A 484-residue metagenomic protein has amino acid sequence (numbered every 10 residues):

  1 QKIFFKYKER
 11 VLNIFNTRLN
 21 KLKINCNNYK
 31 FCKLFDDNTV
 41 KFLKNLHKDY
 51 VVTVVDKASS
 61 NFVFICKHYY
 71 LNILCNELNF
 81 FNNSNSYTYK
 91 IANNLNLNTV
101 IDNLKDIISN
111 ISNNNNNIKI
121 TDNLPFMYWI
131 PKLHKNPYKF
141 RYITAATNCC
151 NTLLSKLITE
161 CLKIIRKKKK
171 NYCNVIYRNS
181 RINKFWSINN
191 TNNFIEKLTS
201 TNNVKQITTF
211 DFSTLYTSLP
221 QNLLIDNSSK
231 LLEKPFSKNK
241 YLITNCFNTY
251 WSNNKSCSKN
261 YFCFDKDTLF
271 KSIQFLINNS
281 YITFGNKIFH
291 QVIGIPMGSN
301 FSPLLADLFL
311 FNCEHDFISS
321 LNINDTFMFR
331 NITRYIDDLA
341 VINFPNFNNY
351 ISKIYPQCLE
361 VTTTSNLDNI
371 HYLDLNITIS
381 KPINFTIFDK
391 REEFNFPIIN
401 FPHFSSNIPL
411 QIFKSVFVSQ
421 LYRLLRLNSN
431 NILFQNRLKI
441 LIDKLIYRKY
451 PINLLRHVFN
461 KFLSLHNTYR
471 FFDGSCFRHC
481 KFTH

Functional and structural regions predicted by a protein language model:
Q1-H484: Charged structural interfaces that engage phosphate-rich ligands and support phosphoryl-transfer chemistry
